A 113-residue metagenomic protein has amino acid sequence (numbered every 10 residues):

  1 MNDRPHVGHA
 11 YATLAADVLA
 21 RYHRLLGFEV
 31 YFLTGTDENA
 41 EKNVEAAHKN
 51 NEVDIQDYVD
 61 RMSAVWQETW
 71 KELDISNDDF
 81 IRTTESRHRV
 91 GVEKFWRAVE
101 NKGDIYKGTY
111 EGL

Functional and structural regions predicted by a protein language model:
M1-L113: N-terminal, positively charged nucleic-acid-binding surface of large information/translation enzymes
